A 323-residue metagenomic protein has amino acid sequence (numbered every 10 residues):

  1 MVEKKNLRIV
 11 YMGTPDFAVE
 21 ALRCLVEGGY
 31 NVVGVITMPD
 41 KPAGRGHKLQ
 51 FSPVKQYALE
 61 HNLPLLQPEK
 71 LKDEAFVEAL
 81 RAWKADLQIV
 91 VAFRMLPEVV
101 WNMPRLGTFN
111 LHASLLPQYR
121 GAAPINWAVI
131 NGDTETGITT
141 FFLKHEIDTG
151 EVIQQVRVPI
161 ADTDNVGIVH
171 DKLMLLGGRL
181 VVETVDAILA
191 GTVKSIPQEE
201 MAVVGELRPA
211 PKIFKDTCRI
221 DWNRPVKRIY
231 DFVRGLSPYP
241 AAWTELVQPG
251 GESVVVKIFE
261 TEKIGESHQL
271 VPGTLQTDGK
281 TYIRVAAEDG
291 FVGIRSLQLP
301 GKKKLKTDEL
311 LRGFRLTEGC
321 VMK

Functional and structural regions predicted by a protein language model:
V2-G46: N-terminal Rossmann-like dinucleotide-binding module
L7, G28, M38, L87-K212 (+1 more regions): Donor/substrate-binding cores of folate-linked one-carbon enzymes
T14-F17, E69-K72, A92-M95, I264: Short beta->alpha connector loops
N31, P64, E135: Residue-level detector of anion-binding/catalytic polar loops
P42-D86: N-terminal glycine-/serine-/threonine-rich beta1-alpha1-beta2 phosphate-ribose binding loop of Rossmann-like
A202-K323: Internal anion-binding site segments
